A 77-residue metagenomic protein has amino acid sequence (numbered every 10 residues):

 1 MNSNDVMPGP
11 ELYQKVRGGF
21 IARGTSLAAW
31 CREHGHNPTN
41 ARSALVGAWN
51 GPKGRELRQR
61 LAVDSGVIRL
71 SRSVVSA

Functional and structural regions predicted by a protein language model:
M1-A22, I68-V74: A short, Lys/Arg-rich alpha-helix, primarily the initiator
R17, A28, Q59: Residues within the helices of the helix-turn-helix
C31: The alpha-helix within a helix-turn-helix
N37-G51: Recognition helix of helix-turn-helix/homeodomain-like DNA-binding domains that insert into the DNA major groove
K53-S71: DNA major-groove recognition helix of helix-turn-helix/homeodomain DNA-binding modules
